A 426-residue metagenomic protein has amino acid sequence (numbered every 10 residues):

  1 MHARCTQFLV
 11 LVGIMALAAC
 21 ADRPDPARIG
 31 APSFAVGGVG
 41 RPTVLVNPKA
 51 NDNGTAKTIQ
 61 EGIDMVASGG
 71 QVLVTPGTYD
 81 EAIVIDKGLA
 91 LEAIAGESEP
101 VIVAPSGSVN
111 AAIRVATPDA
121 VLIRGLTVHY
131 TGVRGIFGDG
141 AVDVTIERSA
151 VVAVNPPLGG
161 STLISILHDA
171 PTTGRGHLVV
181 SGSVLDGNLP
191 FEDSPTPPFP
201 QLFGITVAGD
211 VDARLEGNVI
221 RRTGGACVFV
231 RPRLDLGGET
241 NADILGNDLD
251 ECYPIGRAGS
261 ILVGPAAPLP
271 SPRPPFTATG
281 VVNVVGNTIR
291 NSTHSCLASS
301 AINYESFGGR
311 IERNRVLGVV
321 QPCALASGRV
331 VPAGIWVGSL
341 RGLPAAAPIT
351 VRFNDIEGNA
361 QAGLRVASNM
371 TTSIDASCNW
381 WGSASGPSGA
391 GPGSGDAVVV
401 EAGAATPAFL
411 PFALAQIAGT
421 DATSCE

Functional and structural regions predicted by a protein language model:
L17-A19: C-terminal motif of bacterial Sec signal peptides marking the signal peptidase cleavage site
A21-E61, M65, P76-T78, A90 (+3 more regions): Right-handed parallel beta-helix/beta-solenoid
P42, G70, E81, K87-L89 (+23 more regions): The right-handed parallel beta-helix/beta-solenoid scaffold, focusing on the short coil/turn and N-cap positions
K57-V66, Y79-K87, L91, I113-R114 (+2 more regions): Short, T/G/N/S-enriched strand-turn elements that build extracellular solenoid repeat scaffolds
L89-G135, R148, N155, S181-G182 (+4 more regions): Right-handed parallel beta-helix/beta-spiral solenoid domain characteristic of secreted/periplasmic
A104-R114, Y130-G138, P157-R175, L189-A208 (+6 more regions): Extracellular beta-strand/beta-solenoid scaffold signature
A376-E426: Extracellular/surface-exposed low-complexity segments
